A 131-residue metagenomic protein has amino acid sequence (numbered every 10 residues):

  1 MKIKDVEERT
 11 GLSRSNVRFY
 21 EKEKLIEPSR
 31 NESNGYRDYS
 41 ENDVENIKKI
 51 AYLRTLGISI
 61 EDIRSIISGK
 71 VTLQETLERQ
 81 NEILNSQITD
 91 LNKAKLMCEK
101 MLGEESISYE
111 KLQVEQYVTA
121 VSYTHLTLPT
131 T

Functional and structural regions predicted by a protein language model:
M1-E61: Basic helix-turn-helix/winged-helix DNA-binding cores and closely related short helical interaction motifs
N31, A51-Y52, L56, E61-V114: Short, charged amphipathic alpha-helical surface segments
E45, D90, T130-T131: A very general structural signal that marks isolated residues within well-ordered alpha-helical segments
L112-Y123: Glycine-rich, often proline-containing surface loops adjacent to acidic residues and nearby aromatics that form
T124-T130: Conserved small/polar residues in nucleotide/adenosyl-binding loops
